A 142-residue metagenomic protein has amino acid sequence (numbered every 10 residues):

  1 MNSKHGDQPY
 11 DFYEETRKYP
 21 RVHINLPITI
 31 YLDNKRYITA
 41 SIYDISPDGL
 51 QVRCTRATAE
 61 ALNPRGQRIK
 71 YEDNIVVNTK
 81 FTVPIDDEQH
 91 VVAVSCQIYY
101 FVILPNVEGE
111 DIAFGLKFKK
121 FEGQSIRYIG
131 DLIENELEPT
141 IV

Functional and structural regions predicted by a protein language model:
M1-V142: Structured alpha-helical
